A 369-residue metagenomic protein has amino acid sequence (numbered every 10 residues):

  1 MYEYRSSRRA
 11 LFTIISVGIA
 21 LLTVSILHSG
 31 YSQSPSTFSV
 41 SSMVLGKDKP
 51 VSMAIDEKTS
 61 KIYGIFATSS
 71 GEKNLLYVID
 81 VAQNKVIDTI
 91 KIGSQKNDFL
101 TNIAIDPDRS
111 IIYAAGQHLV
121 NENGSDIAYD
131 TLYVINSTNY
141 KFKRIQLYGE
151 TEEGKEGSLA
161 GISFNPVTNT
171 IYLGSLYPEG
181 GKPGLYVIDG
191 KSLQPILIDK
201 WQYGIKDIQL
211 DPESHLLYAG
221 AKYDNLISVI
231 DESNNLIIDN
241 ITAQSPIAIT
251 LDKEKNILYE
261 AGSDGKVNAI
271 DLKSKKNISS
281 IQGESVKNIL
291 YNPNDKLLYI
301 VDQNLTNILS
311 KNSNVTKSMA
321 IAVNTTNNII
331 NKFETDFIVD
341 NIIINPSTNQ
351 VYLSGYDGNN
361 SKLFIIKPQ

Functional and structural regions predicted by a protein language model:
M1-S7: N-terminal secretory signal peptides that target proteins for export/translocation
R8-R9, K61: Basic side chains
R9-A20: Sec-dependent N-terminal signal peptides
L22-Q369: Predominantly soluble domains enriched in secretory-pathway, periplasmic, or organellar proteins
